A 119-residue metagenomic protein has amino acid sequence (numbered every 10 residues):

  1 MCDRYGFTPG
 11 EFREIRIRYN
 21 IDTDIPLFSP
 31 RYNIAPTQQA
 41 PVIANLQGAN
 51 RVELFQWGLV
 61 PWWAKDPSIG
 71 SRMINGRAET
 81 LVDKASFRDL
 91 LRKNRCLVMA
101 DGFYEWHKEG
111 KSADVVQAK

Functional and structural regions predicted by a protein language model:
M1-K119: Short linear sequence motif anchored by a di-proline
